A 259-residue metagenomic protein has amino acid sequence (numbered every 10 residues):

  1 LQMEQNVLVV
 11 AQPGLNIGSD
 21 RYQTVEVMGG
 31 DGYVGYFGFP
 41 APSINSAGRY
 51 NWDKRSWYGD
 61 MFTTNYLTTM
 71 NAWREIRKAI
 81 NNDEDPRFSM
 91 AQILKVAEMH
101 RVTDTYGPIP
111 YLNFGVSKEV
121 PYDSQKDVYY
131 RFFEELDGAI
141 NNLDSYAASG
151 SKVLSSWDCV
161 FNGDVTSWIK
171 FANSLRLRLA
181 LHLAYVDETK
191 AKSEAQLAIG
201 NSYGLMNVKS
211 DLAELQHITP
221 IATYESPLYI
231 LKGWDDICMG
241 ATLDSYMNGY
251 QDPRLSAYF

Functional and structural regions predicted by a protein language model:
L1-G38, S46-Y50, G59-D60: Acidic, glycine-rich segments characteristic of secretory precursors and extracytoplasmic regions
F39-F259: Structured, solvent-exposed acidic/aromatic patches
